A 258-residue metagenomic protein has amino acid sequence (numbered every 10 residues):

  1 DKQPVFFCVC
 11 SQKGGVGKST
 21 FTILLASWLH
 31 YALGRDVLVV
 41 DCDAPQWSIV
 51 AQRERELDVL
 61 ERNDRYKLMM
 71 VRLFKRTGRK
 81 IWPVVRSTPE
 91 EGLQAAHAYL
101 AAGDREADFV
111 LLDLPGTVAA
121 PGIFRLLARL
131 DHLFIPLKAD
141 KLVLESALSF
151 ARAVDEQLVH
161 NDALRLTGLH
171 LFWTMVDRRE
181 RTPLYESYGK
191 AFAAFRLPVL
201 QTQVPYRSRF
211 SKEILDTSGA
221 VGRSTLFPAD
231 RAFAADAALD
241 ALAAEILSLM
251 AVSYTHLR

Functional and structural regions predicted by a protein language model:
D1-C10: Extreme N-terminal, non-catalytic leader segments that precede Walker-type/kinase nucleotide-binding cores
C10-V16, W28-V110: P-loop/Walker-type NTP enzyme "switch/lid" segment
G14, S48-I49, D131, F150 (+1 more regions): Generic structural signal for small/hydrophobic residues in well-ordered secondary structure, especially within
F21: Hydrophobic positions on the alpha1 helix immediately C-terminal to the Walker A/P-loop
D104-I123: Switch II (G3) loop of P-loop NTPases
G122-D140: Inter-motif core of Ras-like GTPase G domains
M175-S224, L239: Beta-strand-loop-alpha "switch" segments that mediate conformational coupling across diverse proteins
T255-R258: Conserved small/polar residues in nucleotide/adenosyl-binding loops
